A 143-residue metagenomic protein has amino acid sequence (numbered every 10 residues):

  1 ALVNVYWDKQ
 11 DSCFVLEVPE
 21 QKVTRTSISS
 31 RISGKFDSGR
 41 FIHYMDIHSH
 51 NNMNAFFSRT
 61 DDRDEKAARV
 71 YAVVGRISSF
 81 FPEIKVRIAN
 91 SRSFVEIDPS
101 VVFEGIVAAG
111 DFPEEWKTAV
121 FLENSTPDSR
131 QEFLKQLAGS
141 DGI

Functional and structural regions predicted by a protein language model:
A1-M45, N52-I143: Conserved beta-strand-loop surface patch within small alpha/beta domains used for substrate/adaptor or ligand engagement
